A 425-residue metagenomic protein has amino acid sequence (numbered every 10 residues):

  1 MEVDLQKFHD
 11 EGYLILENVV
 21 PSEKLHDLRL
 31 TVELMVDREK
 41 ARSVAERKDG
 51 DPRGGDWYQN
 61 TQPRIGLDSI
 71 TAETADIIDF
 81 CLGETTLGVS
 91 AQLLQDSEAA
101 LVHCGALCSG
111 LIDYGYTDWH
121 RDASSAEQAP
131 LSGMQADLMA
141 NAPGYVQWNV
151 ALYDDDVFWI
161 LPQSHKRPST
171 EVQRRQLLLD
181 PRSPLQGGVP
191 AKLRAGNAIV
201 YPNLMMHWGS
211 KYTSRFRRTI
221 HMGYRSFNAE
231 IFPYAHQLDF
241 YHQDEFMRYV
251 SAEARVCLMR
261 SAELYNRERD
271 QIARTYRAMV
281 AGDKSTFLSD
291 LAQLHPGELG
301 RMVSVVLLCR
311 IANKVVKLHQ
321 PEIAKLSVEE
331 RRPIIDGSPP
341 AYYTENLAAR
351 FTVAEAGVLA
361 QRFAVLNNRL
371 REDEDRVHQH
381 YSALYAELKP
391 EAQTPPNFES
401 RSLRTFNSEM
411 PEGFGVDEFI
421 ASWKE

Functional and structural regions predicted by a protein language model:
E2-D10, E17-L131: Non-heme Fe(II)-dependent double-stranded beta-helix
K7, P190-K192: Residue-level "contact hotspot" at macromolecular interaction interfaces
V20-S22, A106-S109, S124, A151-V157 (+3 more regions): Short, solvent-exposed loop/turn segments at secondary-structure junctions
D27, S169-Q173, D244: A short, polar/proline- and glycine-enriched secondary-structure boundary/capping micro-motif
E73-D79, Q135, P184-V189, G209: Active-site rim elements
Y114-P190, I231-H236: Catalytic core of non-heme Fe(II) oxygenases with the double-stranded beta-helix
L193-M206: Conserved metal-binding segment of the jelly-roll/cupin
M205-E425: Non-heme Fe(II)/2-oxoglutarate
